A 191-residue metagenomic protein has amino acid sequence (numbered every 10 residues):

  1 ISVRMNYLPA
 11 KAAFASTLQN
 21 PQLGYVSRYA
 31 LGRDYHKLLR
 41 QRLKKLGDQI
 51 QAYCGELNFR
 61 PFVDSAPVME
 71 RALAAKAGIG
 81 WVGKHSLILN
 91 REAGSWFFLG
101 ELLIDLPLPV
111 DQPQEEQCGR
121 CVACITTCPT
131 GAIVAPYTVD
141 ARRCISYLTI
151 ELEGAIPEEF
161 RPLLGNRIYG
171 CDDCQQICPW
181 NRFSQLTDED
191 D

Functional and structural regions predicted by a protein language model:
I1-A13, S86-R91, T127-R143, D190: Phosphate-binding glycine-rich loops and adjacent basic patches that engage nucleotide phosphates, nucleic-acid
S2-Q117, I156: Auxiliary alpha/beta "docking" domains used to position bulky ligands
S16, N20, M69, C121 (+3 more regions): A sequence-level detector of short, solvent-exposed, charge-rich linear segments
V110-G119, F160-C171: Immediate flanking context of iron-sulfur cluster ligation sites
E115, Y147-P162: Short helix/strand-bridging catalytic loops that position acidic/His residues to coordinate divalent metals and engage
A123-Y147, E153, R167-D190: Iron-sulfur cluster-binding cysteine motifs and their immediate structural context in ferredoxin-like electron-transfer
